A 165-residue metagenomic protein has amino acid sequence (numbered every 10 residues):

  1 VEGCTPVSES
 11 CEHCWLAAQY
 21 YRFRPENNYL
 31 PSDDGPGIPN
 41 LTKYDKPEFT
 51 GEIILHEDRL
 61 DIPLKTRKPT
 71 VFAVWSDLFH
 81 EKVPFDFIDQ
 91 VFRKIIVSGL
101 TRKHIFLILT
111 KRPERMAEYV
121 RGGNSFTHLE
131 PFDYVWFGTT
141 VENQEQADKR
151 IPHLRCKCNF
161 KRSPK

Functional and structural regions predicted by a protein language model:
V1-V135, Q144-A147: Conserved Radical SAM active-site core
W136-E142, R162-K165: Conserved strand-turn element in the central/C-terminal portion of the radical SAM core barrel that lines
R150-P152, C156-K165: Conserved C-terminal portion of the radical SAM core fold that forms the substrate/S-adenosylmethionine-binding
